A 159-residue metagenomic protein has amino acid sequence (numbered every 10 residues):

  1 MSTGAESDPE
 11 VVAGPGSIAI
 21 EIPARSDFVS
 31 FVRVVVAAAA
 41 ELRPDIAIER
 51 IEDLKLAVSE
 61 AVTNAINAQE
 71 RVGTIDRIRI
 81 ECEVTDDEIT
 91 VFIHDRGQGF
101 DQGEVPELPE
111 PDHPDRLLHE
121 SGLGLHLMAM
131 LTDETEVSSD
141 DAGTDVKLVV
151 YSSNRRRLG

Functional and structural regions predicted by a protein language model:
M1-A19, A65-G159: Conserved beta-strand-loop-beta-strand hairpin that lines the nucleotide-binding pocket of ATP/GTP-utilizing enzymes
A19-F31: STAS-typified acidic loop motif
R33-V35: A short, well-structured alpha-helix characteristic of acyl/acetyltransferase catalytic modules
A37-S59, L117-H119: Conserved short strand/loop->alpha-helix "switch" segment adjacent to the catalytic nucleotide/phosphoryl-transfer site
E41, V62-N67: Short amphipathic alpha-helical interface segments enriched in basic and hydrophobic/aromatic residues, used as
